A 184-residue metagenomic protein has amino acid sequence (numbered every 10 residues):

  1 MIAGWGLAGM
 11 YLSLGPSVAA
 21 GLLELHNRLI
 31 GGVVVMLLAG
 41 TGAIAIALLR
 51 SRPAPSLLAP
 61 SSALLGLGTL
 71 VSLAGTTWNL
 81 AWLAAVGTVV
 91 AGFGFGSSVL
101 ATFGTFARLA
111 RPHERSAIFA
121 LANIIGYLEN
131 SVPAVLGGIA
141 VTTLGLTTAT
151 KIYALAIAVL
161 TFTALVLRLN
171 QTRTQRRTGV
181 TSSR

Functional and structural regions predicted by a protein language model:
M1-G9, A85, V89-V90: Pair of pore-lining "gating" transmembrane helices in MFS-fold secondary transporters
I2, V33-M36, G40, V89 (+1 more regions): Transmembrane alpha-helical cores of Major Facilitator Superfamily
G4-G32, L38, A101: Helix-loop boundary and gating motifs at the non-cytosolic
I30-A54, L65-G68: Transmembrane alpha-helices of Major Facilitator/SLC transporters
S56-T102: C-terminal transmembrane helical hairpin of 12-TM major facilitator-type secondary transporters
F95, F103-A154: A late C-terminal transmembrane helix in Major Facilitator Superfamily
A154-R184: Multi-pass alpha-helical transporter architecture, strongest for 12-TM Major Facilitator/SLC carriers used
